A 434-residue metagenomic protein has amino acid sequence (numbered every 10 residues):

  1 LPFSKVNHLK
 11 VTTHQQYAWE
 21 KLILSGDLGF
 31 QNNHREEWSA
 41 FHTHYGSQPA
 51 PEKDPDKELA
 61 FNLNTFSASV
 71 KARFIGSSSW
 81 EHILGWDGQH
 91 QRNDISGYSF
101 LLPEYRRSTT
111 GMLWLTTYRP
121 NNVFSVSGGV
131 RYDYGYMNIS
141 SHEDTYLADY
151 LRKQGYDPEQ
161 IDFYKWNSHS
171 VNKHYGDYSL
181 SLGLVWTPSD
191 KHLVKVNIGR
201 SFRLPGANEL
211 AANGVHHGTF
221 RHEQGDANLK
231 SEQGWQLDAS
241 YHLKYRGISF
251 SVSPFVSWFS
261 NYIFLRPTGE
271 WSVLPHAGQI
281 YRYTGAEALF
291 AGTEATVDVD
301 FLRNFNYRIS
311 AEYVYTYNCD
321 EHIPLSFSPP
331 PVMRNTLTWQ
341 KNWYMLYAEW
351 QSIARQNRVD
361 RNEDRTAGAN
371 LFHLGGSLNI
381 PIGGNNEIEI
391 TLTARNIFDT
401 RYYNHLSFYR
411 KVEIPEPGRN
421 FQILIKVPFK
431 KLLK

Functional and structural regions predicted by a protein language model:
L1, L28, E36-Y45, D94-L101 (+8 more regions): Outer-membrane beta-barrel translocator domains and adjoining extracellular loop/strand segments of Gram-negative
L1-K10, H14, Y156-L193, N197-W258 (+5 more regions): Outer-membrane beta-barrel signature, preferentially recognizing the C-terminal barrel domain of Gram-negative
P2-Y164, H169-S170, H174-S181, V185-T187 (+4 more regions): Face-selective signature of the C-terminal outer-membrane beta-barrel domain
V11-Y17, A68-F74, M112-Y118, L182-W186 (+8 more regions): Residues on the lipid-exposed face of transmembrane beta-strands in outer-membrane beta-barrel proteins
W19-K21, F30-E36, G88-D94, T110 (+11 more regions): Transmembrane beta-strands of outer-membrane beta-barrel pores
W19-L22, I75-S79, T109, N121-V123 (+10 more regions): Outer-membrane beta-barrel channels and translocator barrels
S249, F255-F259, I263, T268-R358 (+1 more regions): Gram-negative outer-membrane beta-barrel transporters
W258-N261, L265, R355-R358, L378-K434: C-terminal beta-signal and adjacent terminal beta-strands/loops of Gram-negative outer-membrane beta-barrel proteins
